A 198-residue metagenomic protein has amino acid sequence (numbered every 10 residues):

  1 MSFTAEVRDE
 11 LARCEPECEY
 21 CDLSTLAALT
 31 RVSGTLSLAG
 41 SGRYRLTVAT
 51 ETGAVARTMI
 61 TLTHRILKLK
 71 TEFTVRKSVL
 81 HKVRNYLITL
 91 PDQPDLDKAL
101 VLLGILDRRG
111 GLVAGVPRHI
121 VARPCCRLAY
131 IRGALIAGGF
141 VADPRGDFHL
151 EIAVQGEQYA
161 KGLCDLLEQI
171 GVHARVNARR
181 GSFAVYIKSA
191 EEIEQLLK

Functional and structural regions predicted by a protein language model:
M1-V101: N-terminal low-complexity or simple alpha-helical regulatory segments that function as activation/interaction modules
A56-R57, T61-K82, L87-K198: DNA-contacting interfaces and partner/effector-binding or oligomerization modules in DNA-centric proteins
